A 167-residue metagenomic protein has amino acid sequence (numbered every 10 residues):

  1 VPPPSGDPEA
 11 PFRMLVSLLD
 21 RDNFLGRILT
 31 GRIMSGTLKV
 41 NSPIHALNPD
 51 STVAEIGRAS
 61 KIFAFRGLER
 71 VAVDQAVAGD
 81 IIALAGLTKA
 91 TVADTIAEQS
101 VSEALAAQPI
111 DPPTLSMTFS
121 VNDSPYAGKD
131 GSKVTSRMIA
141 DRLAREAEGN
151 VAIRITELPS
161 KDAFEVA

Functional and structural regions predicted by a protein language model:
P4-E9, N150-L158: Flexible, glycine/charged-enriched surface loops at secondary-structure junctions
R13-M117, A127-D130, R137-D141, S160: Conserved nucleotide-binding/hydrolysis modules and their immediate coupling elements across P-loop/ASCE NTPase motors
N122-Y126: Structural beta->alpha junctions
T135-A152: Surface-exposed amphipathic alpha-helical segments in non-transmembrane regions that serve as interaction surfaces
L158-A167: Short glycine/threonine-rich beta-strand-turn micro-motifs
